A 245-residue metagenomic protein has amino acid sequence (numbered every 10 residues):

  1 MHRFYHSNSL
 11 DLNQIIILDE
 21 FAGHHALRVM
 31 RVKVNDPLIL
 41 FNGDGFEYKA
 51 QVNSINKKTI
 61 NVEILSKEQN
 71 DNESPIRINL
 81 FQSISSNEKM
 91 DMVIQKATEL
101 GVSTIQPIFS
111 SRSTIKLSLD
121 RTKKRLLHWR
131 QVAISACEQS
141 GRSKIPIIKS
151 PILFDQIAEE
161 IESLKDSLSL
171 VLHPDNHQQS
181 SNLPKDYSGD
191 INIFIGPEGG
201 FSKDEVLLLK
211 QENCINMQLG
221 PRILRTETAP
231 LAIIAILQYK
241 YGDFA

Functional and structural regions predicted by a protein language model:
M1-Q69: N-terminal positively charged helical leader segments and presequences
S9, K67, S110-R112, P221: Short, ordered loop/turn segments at secondary-structure junctions
L38, E63, Q69-F81, K185 (+1 more regions): Mobile, glycine- and charge-enriched loop segments and immediately flanking short secondary-structure elements within
L38, V62, I145-K149, N216: Generic structural signal for residues in well-ordered beta-strands
D71-L168: RNA substrate-binding interface of SAM-dependent RNA methyltransferases
S167-E205, I215-M217: Active-site/ligand-binding-proximal alpha/beta "capping" segment
K203-A245: Structured adenosyl-cofactor binding patch, chiefly the S-adenosyl-L-methionine
